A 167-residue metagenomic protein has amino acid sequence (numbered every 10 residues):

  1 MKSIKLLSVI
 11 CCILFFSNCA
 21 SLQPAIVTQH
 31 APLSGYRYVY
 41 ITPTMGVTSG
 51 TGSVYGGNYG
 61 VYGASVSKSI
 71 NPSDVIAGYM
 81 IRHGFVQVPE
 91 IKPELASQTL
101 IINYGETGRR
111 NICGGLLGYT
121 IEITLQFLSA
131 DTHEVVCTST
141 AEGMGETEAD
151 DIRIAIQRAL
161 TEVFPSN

Functional and structural regions predicted by a protein language model:
M1-S8: Bacterial N-terminal signal peptides that target proteins for export
S3, N18, F164-P165: Short, flexible coil/linker elements and helix-boundary hinge sites characteristic of intrinsically disordered
L6, S17-H83: A structural "domain/chain start" motif
C11-L14: Repetitive helical segments and hydrophobic/amphipathic motifs
L22-A25, Y59-Y62, V66, I70 (+2 more regions): Surface-exposed short loop/turn segments
Y36, S139-A141, T161: Secretory-pathway ectodomains
I154-N167: Short, solvent-exposed cationic patches
